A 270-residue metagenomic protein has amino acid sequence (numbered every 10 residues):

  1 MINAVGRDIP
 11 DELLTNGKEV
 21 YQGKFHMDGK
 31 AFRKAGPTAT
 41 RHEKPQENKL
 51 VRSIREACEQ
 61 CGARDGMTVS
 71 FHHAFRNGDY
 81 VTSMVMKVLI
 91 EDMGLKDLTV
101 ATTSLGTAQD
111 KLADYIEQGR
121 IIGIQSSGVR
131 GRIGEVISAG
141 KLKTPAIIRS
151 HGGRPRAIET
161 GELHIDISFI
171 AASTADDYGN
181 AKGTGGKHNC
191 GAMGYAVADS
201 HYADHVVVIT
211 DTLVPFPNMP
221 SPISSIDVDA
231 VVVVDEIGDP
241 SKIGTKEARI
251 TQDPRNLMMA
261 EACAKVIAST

Functional and structural regions predicted by a protein language model:
M1-T270: Conserved alpha/beta enzyme-core scaffold
